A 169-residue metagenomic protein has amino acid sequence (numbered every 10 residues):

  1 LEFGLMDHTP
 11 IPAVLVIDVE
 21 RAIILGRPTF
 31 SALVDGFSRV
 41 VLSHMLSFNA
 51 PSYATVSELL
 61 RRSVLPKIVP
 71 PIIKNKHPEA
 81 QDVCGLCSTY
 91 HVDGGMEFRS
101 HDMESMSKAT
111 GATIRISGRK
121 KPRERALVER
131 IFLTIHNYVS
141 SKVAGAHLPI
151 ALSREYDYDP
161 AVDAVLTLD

Functional and structural regions predicted by a protein language model:
L1-A32, V40, S52-E58: Mobile-element integrase/transposase regions, centering on the N-terminal DNA-binding/Zn-coordinating module
D7-P12, V34-S38, L46-A50, H91-M96 (+1 more regions): Short, flexible loop/turn elements at secondary-structure junctions
I23-G26, L33, R39, K74-E79 (+2 more regions): An N-terminal domain-cap segment
I24, F37, V41-S43, T55-V56 (+5 more regions): C-terminal regulatory/effector modules of DNA-binding transcriptional regulators
P28-A32, R61-R62, S105, L133: Contiguous, well-ordered alpha-helical segments that form the cores/surfaces of helical PPI scaffolds
G36-S38, P66-P70, S141: Secondary-structure boundary elements
M45-A80: Active-site beta-loop-alpha junctions of metal-dependent nucleic acid enzymes, especially the RNase H-like/DDE
P78-T89, G94-D169: Globin-like tetrapyrrole-binding proteins
